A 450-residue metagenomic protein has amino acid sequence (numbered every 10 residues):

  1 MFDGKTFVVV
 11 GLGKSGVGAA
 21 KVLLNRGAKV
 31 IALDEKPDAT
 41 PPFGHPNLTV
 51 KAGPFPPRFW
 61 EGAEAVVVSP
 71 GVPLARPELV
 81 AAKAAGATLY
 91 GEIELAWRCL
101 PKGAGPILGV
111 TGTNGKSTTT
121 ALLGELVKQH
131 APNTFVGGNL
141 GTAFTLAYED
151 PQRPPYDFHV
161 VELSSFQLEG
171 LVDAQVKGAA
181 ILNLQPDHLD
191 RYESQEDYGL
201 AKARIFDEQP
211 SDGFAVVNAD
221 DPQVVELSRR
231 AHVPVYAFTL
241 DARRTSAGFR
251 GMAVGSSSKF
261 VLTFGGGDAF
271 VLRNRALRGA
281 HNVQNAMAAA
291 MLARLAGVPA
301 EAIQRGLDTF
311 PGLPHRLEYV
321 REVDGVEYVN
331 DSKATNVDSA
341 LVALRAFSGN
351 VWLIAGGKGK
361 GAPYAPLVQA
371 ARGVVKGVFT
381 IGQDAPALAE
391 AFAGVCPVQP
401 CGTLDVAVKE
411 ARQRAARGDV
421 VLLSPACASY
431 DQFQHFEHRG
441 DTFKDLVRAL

Functional and structural regions predicted by a protein language model:
D3-T6, G16-R26, G103-A104, F270-K376 (+1 more regions): Nucleotide phosphate-binding/pyrophosphate-handling subdomain across enzymes that bind or process nucleotide phosphates
V8, I31, F135, F379 (+1 more regions): Conserved beta-strand positions in the Rossmann-like core of class I SAM-dependent methyltransferases
L12: Glycine-rich Rossmann-fold phosphate-binding loop(s) that bind the pyrophosphate of adenine dinucleotide cofactors
L24-N25, H45, P57-E61, P70-A219 (+4 more regions): Phosphate-binding loop of NTP-binding sites
A28-F43: NAD(P)-binding Rossmann-fold cofactor-contacting core
D34, G53-P54, Y90-L95, F135-G137 (+5 more regions): Beta-strand->loop->alpha-helix junctions that form or flank phosphate-binding loops in nucleotide-handling enzymes
P42-N47, A365-D419: C-terminal helical cap/extension that packs against the catalytic core of soluble nucleotide-cofactor enzymes
